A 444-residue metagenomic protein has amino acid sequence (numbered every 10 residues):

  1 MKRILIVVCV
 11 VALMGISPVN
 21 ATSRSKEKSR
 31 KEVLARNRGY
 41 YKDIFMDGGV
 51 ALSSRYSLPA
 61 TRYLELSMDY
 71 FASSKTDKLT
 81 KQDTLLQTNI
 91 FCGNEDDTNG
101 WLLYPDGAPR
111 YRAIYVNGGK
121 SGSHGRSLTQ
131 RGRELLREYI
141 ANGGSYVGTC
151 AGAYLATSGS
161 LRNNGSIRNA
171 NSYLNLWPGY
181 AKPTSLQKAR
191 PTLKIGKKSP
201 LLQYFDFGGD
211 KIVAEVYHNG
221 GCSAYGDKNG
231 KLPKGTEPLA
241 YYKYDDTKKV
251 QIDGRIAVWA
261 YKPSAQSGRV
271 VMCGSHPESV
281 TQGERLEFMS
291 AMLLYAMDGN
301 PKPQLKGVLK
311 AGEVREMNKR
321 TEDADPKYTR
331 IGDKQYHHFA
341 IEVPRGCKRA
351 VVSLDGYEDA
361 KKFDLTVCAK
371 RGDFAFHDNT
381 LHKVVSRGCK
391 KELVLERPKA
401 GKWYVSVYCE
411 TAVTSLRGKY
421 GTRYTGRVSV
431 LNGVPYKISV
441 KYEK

Functional and structural regions predicted by a protein language model:
M1-I4: Positively charged n-region of N-terminal signal peptides that target proteins for export
I6-P18: Hydrophobic helical h-region of N-terminal Sec-dependent signal peptides in bacterial secretory/periplasmic proteins
K26-G39, R55-Y56, A60, R137 (+7 more regions): Extracellular ligand-binding/catalytic regions of CAZymes and related secreted enzymes and adhesion modules
S53-I167: Helical hinge/lid and interdomain linker segments adjacent to catalytic or ligand-binding clefts that mediate domain
A141, T157-K211: Class I SAM-dependent methyltransferase SAM-binding "motif I" and its flanking Rossmann-like core
T192-Q266, E278-T281: Catalytic beta-strand/loop cores that center a nucleophilic Ser/Cys/Thr and support acyl-enzyme chemistry
Y328-D378, P398-K402, Y442-K444: Acidic, Ser/Thr/Pro-rich low-complexity intrinsically disordered segments
L365-L431: Noncatalytic accessory or regulatory domains flanking protease catalytic cores in secreted, cell-surface, and selected
